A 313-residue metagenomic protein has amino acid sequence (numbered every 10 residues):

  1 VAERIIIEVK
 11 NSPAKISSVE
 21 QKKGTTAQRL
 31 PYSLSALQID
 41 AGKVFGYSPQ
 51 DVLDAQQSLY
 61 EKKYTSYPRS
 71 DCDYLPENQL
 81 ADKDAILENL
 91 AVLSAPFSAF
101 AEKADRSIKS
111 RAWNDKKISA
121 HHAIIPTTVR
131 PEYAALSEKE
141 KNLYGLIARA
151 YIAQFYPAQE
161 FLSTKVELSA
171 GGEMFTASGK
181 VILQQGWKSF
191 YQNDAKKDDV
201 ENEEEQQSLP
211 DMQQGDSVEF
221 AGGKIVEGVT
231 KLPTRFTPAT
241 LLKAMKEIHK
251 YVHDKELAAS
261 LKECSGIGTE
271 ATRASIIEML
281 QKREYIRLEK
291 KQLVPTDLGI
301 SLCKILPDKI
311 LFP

Functional and structural regions predicted by a protein language model:
V1-P313: Core catalytic DNA strand-manipulation module of type IA topoisomerases
